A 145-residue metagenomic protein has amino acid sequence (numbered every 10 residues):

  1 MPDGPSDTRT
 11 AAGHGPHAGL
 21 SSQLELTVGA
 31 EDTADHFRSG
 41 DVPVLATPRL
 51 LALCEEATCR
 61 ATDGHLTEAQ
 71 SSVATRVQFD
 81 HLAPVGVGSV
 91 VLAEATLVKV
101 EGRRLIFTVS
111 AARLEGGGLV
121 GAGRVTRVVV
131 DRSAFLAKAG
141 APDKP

Functional and structural regions predicted by a protein language model:
P2-A12, L114-E115, K144-P145: Intrinsically disordered, low-complexity terminal tails and inter-domain linkers enriched for S/T/G/P/D/E
D7-A46: Catalytic strand-loop segment that frames the active site of acyl-thioester-processing enzymes
H17-Q23, R76, V90-L92, R104-I106 (+1 more regions): Intrinsic-disorder/low-complexity, polar/charged segments enriched in Ser/Thr/Lys/Arg/Asp/Glu/Gln
Q23-G29, Q78-D80, T126-V128: Generic structural detector for well-ordered beta-strands
T47-L51: Conserved N-terminal beta-strand and adjoining loop/helix that marks the start of the Nudix/MutT-like hydrolase domain
C59-L92: Hydrophobic beta-strand-centered segment that forms part of the acyl-chain substrate-binding groove
G86-V87, T96-P145: HotDog/MaoC-like acyl-thioester-processing domains
